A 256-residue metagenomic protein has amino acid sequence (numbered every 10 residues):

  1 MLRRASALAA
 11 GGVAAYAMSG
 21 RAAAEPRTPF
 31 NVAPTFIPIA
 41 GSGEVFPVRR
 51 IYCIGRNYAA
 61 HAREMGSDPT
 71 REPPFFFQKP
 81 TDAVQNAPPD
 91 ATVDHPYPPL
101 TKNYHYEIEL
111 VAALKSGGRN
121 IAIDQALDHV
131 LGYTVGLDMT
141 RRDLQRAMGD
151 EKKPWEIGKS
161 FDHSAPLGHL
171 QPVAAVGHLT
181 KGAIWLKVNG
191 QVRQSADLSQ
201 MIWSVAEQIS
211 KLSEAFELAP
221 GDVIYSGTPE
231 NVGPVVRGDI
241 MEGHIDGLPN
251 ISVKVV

Functional and structural regions predicted by a protein language model:
L2-A22: N-terminal export signals
L2-R3, R56, L137: Residue-level micro-sites within transmembrane alpha helices that shape and flank functional polar/acidic positions
A24-V45, H61, R142-V256: Catalytic-pocket segment enriched in acidic/His residues
E25-Q125: Extended, compositionally biased flexible segments
R50-Y52, P74-F76, D82, E109-V111 (+5 more regions): Structural motif
R71-P73, P80, Y106-L110, H129-V135 (+4 more regions): A generic structural signal for short beta-strands and their flanking turns/coil linkers
K79, I108-L110, L114-S116, T134-M139 (+4 more regions): Short, structured patches in soluble enzyme cores that scaffold and shape functional sites
G118-K159: Hydrophobic, well-structured mid-protein blocks that either form specific transmembrane helices
